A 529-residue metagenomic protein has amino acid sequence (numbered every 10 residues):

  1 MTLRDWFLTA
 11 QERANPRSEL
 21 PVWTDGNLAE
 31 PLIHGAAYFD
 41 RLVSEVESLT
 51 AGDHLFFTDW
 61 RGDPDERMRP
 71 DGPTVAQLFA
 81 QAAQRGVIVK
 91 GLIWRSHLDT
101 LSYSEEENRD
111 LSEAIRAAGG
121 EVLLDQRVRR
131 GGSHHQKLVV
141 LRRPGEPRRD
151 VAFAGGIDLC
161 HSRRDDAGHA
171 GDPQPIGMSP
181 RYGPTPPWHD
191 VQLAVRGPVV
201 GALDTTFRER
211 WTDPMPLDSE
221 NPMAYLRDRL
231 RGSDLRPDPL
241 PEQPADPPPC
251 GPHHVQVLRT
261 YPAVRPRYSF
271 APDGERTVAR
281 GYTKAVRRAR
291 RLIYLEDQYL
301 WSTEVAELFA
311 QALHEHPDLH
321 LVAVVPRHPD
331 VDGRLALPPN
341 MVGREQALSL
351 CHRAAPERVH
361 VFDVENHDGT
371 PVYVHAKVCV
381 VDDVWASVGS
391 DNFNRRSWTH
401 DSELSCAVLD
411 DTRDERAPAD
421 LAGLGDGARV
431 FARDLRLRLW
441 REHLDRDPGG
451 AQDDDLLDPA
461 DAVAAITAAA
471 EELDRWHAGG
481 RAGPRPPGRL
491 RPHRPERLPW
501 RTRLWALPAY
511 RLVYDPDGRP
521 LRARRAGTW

Functional and structural regions predicted by a protein language model:
M1-W529: Charged, low-complexity intrinsically disordered terminal segments
